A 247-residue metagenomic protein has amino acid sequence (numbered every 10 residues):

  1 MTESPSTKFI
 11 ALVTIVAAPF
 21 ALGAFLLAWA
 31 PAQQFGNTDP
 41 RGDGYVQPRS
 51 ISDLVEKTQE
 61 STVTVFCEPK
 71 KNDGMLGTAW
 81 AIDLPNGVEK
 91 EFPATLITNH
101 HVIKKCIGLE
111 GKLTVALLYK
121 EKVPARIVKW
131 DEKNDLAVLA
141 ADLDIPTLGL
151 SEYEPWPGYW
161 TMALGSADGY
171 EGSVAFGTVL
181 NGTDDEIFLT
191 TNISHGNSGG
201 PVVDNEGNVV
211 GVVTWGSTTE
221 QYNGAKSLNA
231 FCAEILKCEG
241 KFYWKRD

Functional and structural regions predicted by a protein language model:
T2-P19: N-terminal Sec-pathway targeting helices
W29-E89, T95-L96, E234-D247: N-terminal activation segment of mature serine protease catalytic domains
A32-G36, L76, D83-K133: Catalytic-histidine neighborhood of serine endopeptidases, predominantly the chymotrypsin-like S1/PA family
V63-C67, E110-K120, T161-S166: Short conserved beta-strand and strand-loop elements enriched in small hydrophobics with frequent Asp/Gly
W80, N192-V213: Catalytic nucleophile loop of clan PA
E89, D135-A141, D185-N192: Short, solvent-exposed secondary-structure boundary/capping segments
K105, P146-N197, V213-G224: Flexible, gly/ser-rich surface segments that form the specificity/activation loops bordering the active-site cleft
V203-D247: C-terminal subregion of chymotrypsin/trypsin-like serine protease catalytic domains
